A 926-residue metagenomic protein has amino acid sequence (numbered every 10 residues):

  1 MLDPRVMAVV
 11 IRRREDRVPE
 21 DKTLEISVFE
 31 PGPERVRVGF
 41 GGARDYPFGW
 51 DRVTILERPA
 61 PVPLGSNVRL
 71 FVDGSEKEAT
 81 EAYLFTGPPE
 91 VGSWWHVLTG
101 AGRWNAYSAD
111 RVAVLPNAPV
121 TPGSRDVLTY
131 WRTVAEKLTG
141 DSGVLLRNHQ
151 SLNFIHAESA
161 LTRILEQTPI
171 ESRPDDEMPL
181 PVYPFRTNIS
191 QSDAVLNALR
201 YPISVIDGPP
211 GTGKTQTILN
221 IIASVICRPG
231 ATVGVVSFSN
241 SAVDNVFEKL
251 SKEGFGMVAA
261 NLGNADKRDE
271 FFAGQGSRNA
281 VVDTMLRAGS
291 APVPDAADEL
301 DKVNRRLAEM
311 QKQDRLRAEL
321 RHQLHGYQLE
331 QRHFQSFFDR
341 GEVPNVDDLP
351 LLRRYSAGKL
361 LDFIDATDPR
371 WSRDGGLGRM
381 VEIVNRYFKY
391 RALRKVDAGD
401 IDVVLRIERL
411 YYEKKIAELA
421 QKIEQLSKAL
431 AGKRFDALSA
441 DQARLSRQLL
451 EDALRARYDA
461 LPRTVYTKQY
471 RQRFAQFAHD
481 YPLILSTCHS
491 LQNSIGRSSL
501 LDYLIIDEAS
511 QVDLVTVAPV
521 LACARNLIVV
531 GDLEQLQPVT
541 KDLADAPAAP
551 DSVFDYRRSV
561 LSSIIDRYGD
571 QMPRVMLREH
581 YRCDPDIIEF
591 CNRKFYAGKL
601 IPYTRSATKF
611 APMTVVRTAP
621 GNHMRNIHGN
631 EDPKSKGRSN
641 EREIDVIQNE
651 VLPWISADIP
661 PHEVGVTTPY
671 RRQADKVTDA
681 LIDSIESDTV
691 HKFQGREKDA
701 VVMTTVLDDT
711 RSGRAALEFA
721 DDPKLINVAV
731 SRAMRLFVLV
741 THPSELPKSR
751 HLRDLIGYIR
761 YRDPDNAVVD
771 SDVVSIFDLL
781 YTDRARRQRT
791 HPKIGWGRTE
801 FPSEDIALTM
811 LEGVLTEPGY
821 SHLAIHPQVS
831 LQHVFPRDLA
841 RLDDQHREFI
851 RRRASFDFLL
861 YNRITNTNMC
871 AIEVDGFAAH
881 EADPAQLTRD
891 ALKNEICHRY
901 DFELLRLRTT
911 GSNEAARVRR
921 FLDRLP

Functional and structural regions predicted by a protein language model:
M1-A60, M257, N264-D269, A273-A429: Charged C-terminal transducer/switch regions of large nucleotide-driven machines
Y46, V53-E57, V62-L64, V68-N197 (+3 more regions): Pre-P-loop entry segment of helicase/translocase ATPase cores
L84-F85, G100-R103, I170-R287, G341-L393 (+1 more regions): ASCE P-loop NTPase helicase motor core
P119-I189, M310, D314, L352-L500 (+1 more regions): Conserved helicase NTPase catalytic core signature
A544-V575, S712-S821: Helicase C-terminal subdomain and adjacent C-terminal extension
K599-D679: Conserved helicase/translocase motor-coupling segment
P653-T667, R671-S731, P743-K748, I756-S771: Conserved helicase C-terminal RecA-like lobe
D770-P926: Nucleic-acid endo/exonuclease domains
